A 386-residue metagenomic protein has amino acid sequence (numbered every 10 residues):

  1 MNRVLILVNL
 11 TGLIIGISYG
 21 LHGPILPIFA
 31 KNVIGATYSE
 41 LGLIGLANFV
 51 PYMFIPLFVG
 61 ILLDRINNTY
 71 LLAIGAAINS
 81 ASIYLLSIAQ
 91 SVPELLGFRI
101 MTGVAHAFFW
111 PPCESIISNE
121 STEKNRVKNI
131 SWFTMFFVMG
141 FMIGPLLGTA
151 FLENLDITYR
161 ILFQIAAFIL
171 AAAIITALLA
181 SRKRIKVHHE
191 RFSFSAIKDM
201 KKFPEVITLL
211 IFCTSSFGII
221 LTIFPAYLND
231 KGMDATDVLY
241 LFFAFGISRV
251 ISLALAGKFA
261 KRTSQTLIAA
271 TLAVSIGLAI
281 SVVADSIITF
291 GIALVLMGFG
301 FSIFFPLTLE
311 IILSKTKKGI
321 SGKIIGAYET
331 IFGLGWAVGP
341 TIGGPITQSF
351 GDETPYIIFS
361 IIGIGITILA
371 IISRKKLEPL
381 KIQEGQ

Functional and structural regions predicted by a protein language model:
M1-N2, A180-T208: Juxtamembrane intracellular "pre-TM" segments in multi-pass secondary transporters
N2-F49, F203-L209, T214-K231, V238: Helix-loop boundary and gating motifs at the non-cytosolic
F54-Q90: Conserved MFS/SLC helix-loop-helix module at the cytosolic interface between two early adjacent transmembrane helices
I55-N67, L152, S252-T263, T347: Helix-to-loop junctions at the C-terminal end of transmembrane segments in multipass secondary transporters
Y70-Y84, Q265-I280: Structural signature of the two symmetry-related core transmembrane helices
P93-M101, I288-L296: Paired small-residue
F98-F137: Cytoplasmic helix-loop-helix junction between adjacent transmembrane helices in 12-TM secondary transporters
I161-A177, Y356-I371: Symmetry-related core transmembrane helices of the 12-TM Major Facilitator Superfamily/SLC fold
